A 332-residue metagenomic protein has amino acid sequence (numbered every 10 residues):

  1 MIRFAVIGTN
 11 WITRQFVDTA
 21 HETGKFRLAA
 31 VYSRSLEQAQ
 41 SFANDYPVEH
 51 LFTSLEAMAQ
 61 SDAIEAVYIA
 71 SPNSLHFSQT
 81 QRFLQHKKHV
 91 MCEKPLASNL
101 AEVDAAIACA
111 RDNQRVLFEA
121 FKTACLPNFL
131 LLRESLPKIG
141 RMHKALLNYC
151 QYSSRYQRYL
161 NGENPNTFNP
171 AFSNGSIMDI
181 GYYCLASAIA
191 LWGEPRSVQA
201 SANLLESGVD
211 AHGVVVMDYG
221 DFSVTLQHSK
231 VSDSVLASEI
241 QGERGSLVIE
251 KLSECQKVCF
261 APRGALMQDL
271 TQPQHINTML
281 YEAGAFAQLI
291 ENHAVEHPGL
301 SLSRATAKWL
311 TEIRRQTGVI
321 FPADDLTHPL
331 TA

Functional and structural regions predicted by a protein language model:
M1-Y46: N-terminal Rossmann-like dinucleotide-binding module
Y46-C109: Beta-loop-alpha module in the N-terminal Rossmann-like domain of NAD(P)-dependent dehydrogenases, especially those
F52, C92, L117-E119, I249: Hydrophobic residues in well-ordered beta-strands that form the structural core
A66-Y68, D104, A285-A332: C-terminal helix-rich "cap/oligomerization" subdomain common to oxidoreductases
A105-T123, R141-K144: Rossmann-fold dehydrogenase core element
A124-P195: Predominantly a Rossmann-like dinucleotide-binding segment in NAD(P)-dependent oxidoreductases
C184-C255, G284-N292, P329-A332: Contiguous beta-strand/loop segments that form the cofactor/metal-binding neighborhood of enzyme cores
L270-G284: Active-site loop of classical SDR/Rossmann-like NAD(P)-dependent oxidoreductases, centered on the catalytic Tyr-X3-Lys
